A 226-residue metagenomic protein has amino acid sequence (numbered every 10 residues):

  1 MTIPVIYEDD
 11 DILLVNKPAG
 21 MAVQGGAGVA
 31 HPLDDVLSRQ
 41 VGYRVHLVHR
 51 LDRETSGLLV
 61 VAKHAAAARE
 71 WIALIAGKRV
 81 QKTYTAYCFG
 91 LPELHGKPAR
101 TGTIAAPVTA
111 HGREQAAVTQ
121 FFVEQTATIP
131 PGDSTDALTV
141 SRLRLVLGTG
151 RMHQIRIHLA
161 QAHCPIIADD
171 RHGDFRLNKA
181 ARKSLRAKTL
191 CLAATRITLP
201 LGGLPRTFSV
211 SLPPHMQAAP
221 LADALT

Functional and structural regions predicted by a protein language model:
M1-V118, F122-A137, A180-A181, C191 (+2 more regions): RNA pseudouridine synthases
V29-L33, A137-L201: Pseudouridine synthase
